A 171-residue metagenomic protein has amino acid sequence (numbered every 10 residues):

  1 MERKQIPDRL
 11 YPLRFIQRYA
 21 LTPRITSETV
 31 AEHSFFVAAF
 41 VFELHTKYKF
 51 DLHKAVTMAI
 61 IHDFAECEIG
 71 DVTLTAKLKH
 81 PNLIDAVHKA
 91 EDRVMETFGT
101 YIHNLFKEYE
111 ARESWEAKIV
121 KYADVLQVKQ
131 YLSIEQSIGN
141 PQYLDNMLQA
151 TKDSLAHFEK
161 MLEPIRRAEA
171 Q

Functional and structural regions predicted by a protein language model:
M1-Q171: Alpha-helical, largely C-terminal catalytic domains that coordinate divalent metal ions via clustered Asp/Glu/His
